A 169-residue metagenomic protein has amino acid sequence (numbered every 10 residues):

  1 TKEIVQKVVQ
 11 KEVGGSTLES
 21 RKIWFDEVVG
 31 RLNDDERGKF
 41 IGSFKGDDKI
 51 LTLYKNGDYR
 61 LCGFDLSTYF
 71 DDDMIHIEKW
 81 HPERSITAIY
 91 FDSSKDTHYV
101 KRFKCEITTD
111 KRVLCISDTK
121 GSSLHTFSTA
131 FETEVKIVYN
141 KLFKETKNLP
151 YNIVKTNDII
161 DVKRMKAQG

Functional and structural regions predicted by a protein language model:
T1-G169: C-terminal interaction appendages of subunits in large macromolecular complexes
